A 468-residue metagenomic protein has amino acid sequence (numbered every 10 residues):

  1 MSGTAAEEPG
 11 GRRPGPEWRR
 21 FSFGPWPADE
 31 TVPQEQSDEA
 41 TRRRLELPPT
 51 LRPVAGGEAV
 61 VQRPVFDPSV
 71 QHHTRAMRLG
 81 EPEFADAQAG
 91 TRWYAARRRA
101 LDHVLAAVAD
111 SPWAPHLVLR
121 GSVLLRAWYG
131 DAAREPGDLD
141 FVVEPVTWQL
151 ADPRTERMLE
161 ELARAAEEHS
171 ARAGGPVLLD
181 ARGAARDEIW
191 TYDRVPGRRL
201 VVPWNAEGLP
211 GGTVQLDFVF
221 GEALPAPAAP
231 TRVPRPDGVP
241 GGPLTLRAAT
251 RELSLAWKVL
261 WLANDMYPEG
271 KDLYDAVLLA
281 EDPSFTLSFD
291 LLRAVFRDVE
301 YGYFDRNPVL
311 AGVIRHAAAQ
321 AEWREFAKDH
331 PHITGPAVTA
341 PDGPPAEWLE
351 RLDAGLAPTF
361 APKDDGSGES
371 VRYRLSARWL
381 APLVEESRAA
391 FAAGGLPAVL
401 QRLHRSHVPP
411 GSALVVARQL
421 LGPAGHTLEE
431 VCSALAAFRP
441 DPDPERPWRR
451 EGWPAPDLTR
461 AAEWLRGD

Functional and structural regions predicted by a protein language model:
S2-P115, A127-P136, V143-D468: Structured mid-to-C-terminal alpha-helical surface segments
L124: Gly/Ser/Thr-rich loops at beta-strand to alpha-helix junctions that form or flank small-molecule/cofactor-binding
